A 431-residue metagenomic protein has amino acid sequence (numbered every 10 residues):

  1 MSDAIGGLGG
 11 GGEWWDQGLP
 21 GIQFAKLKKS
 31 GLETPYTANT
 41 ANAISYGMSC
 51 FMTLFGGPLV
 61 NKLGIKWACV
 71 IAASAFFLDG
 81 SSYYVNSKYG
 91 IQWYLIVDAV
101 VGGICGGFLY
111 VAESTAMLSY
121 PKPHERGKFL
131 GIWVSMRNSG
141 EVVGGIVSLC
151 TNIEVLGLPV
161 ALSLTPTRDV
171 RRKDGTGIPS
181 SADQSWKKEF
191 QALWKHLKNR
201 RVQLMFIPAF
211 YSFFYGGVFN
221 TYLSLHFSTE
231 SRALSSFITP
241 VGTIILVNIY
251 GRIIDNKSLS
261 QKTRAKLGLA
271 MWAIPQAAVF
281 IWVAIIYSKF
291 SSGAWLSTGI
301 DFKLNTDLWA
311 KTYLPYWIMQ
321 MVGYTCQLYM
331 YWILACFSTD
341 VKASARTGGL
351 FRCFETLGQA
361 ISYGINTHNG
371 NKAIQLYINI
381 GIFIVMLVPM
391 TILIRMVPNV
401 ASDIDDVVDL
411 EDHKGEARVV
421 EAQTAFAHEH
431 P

Functional and structural regions predicted by a protein language model:
M1, G157-K187, A294-S297, K372-P431: Intracellular terminal tails of multi-pass secondary transporters
I5-L8, K28, L162-R171, G175-G348: Membrane-interfacial loop- and helix-cap regions that link adjacent transmembrane helices in polytopic membrane proteins
G9-C50: Extracellular/periplasmic helix-loop-helix junction of adjacent transmembrane segments in MFS-like secondary
G21, L32-Y36, P121-M136, T229-A233 (+3 more regions): Loop-to-transmembrane helix entry/capping segments in MFS-fold secondary transporters and related SLC/MFSD carriers
N42-M52, G102-L109, H124-V155, Y211-F214 (+3 more regions): Glycine-rich segments within core transmembrane alpha-helices of 12-TM secondary carriers
F51-W93: Conserved MFS/SLC helix-loop-helix module at the cytosolic interface between two early adjacent transmembrane helices
K66, C150-L156, Q261-G268, G364-V385: A membrane-interface helix-boundary motif in multi-pass transporters
V101-E113, E125, I318-M330: Core transmembrane helices of Major Facilitator Superfamily
